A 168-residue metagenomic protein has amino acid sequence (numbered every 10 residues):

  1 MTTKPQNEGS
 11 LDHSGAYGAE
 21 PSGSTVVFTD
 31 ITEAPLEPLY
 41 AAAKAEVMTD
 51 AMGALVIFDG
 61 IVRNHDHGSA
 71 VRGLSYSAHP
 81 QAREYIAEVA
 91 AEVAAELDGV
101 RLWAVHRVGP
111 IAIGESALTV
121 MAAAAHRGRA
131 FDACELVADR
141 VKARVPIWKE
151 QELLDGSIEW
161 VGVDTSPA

Functional and structural regions predicted by a protein language model:
T2-A117, A123-E135, D139-A168: N-terminal, polar/charged subdomain of small-to-medium soluble alpha/beta proteins
